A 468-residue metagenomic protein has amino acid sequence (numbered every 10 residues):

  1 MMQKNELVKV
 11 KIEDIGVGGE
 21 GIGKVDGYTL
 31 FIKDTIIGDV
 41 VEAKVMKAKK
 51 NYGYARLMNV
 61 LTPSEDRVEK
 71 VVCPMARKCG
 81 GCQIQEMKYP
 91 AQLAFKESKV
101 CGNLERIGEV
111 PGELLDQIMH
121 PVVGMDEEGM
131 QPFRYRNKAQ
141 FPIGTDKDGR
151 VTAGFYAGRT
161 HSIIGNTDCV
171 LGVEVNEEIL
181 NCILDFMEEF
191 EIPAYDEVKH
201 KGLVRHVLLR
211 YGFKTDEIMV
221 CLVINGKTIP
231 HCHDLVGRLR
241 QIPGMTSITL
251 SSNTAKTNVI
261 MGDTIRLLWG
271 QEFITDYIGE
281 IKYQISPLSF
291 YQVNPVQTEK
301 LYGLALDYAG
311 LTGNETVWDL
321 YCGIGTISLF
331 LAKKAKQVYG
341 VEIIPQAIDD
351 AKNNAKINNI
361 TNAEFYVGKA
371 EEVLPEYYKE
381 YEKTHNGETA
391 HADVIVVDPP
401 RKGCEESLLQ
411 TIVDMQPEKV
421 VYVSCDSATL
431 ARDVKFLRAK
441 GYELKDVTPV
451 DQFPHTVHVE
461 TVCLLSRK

Functional and structural regions predicted by a protein language model:
M1-M75, E105, E364: Terminal RNA-binding accessory module
Q3-K9, V17, G21, K227-K468: Rossmann-like S-adenosyl-L-methionine
G21-D26, G154-A157, C221-V223, A351: Short, acidic/hydrophobic/Gly-rich beta-strand patch recurrent on exposed beta strands that often constitutes part
K44-A48, P142-D146, R210-K214, K468: Short beta-strand micro-motifs enriched in acidic
L61-V71, R77-A194: Extended interfacial segments that mediate partner engagement and assembly in macromolecular machines
M119-Q131, E197-V198, H206, R210 (+1 more regions): Short, solvent-exposed loop/turn elements at beta->coil junctions and helix N-caps that rim active or binding pockets
I163-R205, G226-S252: Internal alpha/beta scaffold segment
L208-G212, E217-T228: Carbohydrate-binding surface patches
